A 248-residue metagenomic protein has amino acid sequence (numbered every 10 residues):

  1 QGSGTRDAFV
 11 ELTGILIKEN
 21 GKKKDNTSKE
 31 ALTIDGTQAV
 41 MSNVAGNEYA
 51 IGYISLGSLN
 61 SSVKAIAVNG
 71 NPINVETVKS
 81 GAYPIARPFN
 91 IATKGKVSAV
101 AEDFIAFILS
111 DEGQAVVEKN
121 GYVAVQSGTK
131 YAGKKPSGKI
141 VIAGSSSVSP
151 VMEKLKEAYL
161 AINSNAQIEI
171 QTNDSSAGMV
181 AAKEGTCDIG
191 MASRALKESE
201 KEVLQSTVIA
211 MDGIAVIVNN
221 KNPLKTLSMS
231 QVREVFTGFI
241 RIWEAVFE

Functional and structural regions predicted by a protein language model:
Q1-E248: Exported/periplasmic ABC-transporter solute-binding proteins
